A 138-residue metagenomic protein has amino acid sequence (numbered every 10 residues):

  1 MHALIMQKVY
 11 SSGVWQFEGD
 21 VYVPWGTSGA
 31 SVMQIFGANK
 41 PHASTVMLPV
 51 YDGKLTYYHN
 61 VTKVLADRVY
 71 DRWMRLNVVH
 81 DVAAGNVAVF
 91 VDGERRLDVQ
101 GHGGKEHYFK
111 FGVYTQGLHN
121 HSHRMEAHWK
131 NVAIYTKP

Functional and structural regions predicted by a protein language model:
M1-K54, T136: Secretory/extracellular carbohydrate-interaction modules and structurally similar beta-sandwich "look-alikes"
Y10-S12, V69-D71, G104: Surface-exposed coil/turn segments at beta-strand junctions on protein surfaces, enriched
F17, R72-D81, V87-V89: Short tryptophan-centered beta-strand motifs in secreted/extracellular beta-sheet-rich domains of glycan-recognition
G53-T56, G85-V87: Hydrophobic residues embedded in beta-strands of well-ordered beta-sheets
K54-N77: Short, aromatic/His-centered strand-loop micro-motif at the edge of beta-sheets
V64, R96-L97: Short, isolated positions in well-ordered beta-strands
F90-E94: Short strand-turn-strand beta-turns centered on an Asx-Gly dipeptide
V99-I134: Flexible glycan-contacting loops in extracellular carbohydrate-active proteins
